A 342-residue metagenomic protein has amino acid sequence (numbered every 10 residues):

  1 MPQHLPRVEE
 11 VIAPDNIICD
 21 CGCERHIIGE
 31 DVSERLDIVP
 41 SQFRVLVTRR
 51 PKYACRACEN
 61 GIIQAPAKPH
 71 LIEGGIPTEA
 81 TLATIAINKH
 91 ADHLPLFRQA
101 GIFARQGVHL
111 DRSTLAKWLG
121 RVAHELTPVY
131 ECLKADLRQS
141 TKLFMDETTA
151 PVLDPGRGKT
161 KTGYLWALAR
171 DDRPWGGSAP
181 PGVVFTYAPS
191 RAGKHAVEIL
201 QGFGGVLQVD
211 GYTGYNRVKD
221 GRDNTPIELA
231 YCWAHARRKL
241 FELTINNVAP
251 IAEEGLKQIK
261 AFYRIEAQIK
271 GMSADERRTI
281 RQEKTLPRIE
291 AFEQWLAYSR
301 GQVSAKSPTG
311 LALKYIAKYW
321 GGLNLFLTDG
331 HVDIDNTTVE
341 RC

Functional and structural regions predicted by a protein language model:
M1-C21, F97-G202, E266-H331: Gly/Pro-rich turn-and-neighbor structural signature
M1-I76, F144-M145: Short, flexible loop/hinge motifs at secondary-structure junctions
C19, C55, I85, Q99 (+5 more regions): Short, conserved catalytic/metal-binding motifs centered on acidic residues
I27-G29, I63-P66, V152-P155, G176-S178 (+5 more regions): Short helix/loop capping segments that flank catalytic or ligand/cofactor-binding pockets
F43-F97, K161-T162, A169-V183: Active-site-adjacent "gating/activation" loops or surface patches in catalytic cores
A57, G321-C342: Extended hydrophobic/aromatic segments used for targeting, binding, or gating
E79-A83, A91-F97, F185-G221: Structured ligand/cofactor/substrate-binding pocket environments in proteins
K142-L143, G211, D220-K257: Conserved beta-strand -> loop -> alpha-helix junction used to position metal-binding or nucleic-acid-contacting
